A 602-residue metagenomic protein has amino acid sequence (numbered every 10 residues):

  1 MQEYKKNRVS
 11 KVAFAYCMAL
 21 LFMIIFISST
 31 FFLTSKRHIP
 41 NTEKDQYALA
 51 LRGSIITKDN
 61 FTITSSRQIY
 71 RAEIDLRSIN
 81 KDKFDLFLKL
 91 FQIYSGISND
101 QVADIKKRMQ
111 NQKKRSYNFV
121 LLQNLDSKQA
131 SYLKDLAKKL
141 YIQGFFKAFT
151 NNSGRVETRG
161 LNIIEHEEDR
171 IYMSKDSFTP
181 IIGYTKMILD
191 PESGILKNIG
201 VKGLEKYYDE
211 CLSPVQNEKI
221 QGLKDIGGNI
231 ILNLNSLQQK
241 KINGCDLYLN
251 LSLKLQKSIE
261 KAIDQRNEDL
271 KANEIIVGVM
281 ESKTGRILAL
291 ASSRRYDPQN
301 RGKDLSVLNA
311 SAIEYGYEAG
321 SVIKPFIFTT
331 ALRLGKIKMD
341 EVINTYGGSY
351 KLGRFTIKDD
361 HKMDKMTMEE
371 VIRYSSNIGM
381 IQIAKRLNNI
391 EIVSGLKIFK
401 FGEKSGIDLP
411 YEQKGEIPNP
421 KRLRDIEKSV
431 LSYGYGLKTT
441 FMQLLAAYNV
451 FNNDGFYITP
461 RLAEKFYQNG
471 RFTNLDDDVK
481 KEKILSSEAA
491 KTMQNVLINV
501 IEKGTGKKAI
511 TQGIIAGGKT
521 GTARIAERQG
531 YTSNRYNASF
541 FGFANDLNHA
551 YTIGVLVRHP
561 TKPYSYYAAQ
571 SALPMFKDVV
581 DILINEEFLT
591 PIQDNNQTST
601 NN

Functional and structural regions predicted by a protein language model:
M1-N300, I390-K400, A509-Q512, R528-Y531 (+2 more regions): Periplasmic/cell-envelope proteins involved in peptidoglycan metabolism and beta-lactam response
T62-T64, K224-Q238, I275-S321, F326-T561 (+3 more regions): Beta-lactam-recognizing serine transpeptidase/beta-lactamase-like catalytic domain environment
